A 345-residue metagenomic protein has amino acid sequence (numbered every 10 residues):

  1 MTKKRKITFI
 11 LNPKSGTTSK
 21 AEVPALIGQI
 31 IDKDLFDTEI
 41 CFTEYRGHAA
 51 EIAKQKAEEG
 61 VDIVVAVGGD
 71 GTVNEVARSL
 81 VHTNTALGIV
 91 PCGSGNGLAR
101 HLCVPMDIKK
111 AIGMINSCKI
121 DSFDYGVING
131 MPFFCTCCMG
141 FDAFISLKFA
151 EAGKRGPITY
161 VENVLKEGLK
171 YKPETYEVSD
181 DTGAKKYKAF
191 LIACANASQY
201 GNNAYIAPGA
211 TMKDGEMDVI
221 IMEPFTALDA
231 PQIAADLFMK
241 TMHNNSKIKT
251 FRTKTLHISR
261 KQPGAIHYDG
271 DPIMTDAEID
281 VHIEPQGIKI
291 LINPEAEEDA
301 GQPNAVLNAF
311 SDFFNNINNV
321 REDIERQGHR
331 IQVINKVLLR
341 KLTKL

Functional and structural regions predicted by a protein language model:
M1-V64, E297, L307-N319, Q332-L345: ATP/NTP phosphate-donor binding region
I10, K33-D34, H82-A86, V90-C194: Catalytic core of DAGKc-family lipid kinases
K20, I221-L345: ATP/nucleoside-binding phosphotransfer catalytic cores, i.e., glycine-rich phosphate-binding loops
A49, G71-V76, G97: Short glycine/serine/threonine-rich phosphate/pyrophosphate-binding segments that cradle anionic phosphate groups
A66-D70: N-terminal glycine-rich "phosphate-gripper" loop used for MgATP/nucleotide binding and carboxylate activation
M131-C137, K186-A195, Y200-G201, D218-I221 (+3 more regions): Short hydrophobic-aromatic micro-motifs
D180-T182, K188-T253: Internal anion-binding site segments
